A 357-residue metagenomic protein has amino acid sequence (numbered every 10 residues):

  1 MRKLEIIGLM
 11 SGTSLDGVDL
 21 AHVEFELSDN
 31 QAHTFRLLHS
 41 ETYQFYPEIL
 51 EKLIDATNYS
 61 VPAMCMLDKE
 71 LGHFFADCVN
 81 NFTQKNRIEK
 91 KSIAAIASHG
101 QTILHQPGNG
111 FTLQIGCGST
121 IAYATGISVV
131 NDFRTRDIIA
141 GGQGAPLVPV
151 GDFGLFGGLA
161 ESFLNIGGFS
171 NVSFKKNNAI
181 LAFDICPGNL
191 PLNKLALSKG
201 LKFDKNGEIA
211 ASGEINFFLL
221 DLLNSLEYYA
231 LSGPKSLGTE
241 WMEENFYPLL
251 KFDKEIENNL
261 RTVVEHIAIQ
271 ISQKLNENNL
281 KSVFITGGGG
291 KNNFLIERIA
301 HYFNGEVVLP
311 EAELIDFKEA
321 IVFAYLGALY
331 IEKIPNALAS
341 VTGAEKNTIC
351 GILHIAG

Functional and structural regions predicted by a protein language model:
M1-I7: Extreme N-terminal starter segment of soluble prokaryotic enzymes
S11, D16-F25, L37-D55, V130-G157 (+1 more regions): Glycine-rich phosphate-binding loop plus the immediately following alpha-helix
S11, L15-D16, E265, E311-G357: Glycine-rich phosphate-binding/hydrolytic loop that grips phosphoryl groups
V23-Q31, N109-T120, F153-L155, K176-I180 (+1 more regions): A glycine- and small-aliphatic-rich helix-loop capping segment at beta-alpha/alpha-beta transitions that lines
T57-G118: Short beta-strand-loop/turn "lid" adjacent to the catalytic site in phosphate-handling enzymes
K90-H99, N279-G289: Short glycine-rich phosphate-binding loop at a beta-alpha junction
A95-G157: Active-site neighborhood for divalent-cation/phosphate handling
L201-S282, N293-N304: A contiguous, well-structured pocket-lining segment that forms one wall/lid of small-molecule binding clefts in soluble
